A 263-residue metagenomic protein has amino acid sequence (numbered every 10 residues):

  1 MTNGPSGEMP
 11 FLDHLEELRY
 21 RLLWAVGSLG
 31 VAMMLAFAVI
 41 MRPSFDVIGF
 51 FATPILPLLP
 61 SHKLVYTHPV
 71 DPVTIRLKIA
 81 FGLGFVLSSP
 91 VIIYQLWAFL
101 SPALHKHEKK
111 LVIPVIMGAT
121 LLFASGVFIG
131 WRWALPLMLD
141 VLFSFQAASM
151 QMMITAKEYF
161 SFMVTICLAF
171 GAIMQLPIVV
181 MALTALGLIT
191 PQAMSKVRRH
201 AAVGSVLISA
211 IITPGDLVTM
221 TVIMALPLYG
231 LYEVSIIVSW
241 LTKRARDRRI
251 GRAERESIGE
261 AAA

Functional and structural regions predicted by a protein language model:
M1-A263: Membrane topogenic/interface segments and analogous intrinsically disordered interaction regions
